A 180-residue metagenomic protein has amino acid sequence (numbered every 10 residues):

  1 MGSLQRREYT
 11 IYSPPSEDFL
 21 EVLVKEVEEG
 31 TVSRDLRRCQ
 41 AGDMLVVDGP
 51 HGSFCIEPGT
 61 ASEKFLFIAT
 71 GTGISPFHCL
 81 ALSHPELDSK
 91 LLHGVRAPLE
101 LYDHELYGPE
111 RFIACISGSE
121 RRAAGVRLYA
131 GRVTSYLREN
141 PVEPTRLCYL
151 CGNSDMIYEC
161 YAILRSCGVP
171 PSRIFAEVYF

Functional and structural regions predicted by a protein language model:
M1-A41: Ferredoxin-reductase
T31-F180: FNR/FR-type flavoprotein reductase catalytic core
